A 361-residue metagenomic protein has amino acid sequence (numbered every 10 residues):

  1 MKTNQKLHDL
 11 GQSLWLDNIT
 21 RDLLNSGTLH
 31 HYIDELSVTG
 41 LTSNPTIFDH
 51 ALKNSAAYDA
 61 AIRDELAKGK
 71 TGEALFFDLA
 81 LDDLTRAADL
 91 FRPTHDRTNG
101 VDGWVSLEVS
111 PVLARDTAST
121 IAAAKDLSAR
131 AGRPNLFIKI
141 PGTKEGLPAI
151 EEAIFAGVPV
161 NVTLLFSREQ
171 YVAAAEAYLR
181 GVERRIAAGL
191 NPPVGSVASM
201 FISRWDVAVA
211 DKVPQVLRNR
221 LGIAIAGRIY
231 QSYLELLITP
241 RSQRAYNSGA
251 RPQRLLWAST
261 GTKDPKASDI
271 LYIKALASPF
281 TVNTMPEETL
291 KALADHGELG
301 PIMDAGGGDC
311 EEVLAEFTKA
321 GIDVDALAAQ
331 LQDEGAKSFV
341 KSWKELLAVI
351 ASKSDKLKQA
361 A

Functional and structural regions predicted by a protein language model:
M1-G27: N- or domain-start disorder-to-order transition segments that initiate the globular core
S13-W15, T39-T42, D102-S106, N135-K139 (+3 more regions): Structural preference for beta-strand elements that scaffold enzyme active sites
I19-R21, T46, S110-A114, P141-E145 (+3 more regions): Active-site beta-loop-alpha junctions enriched in small/polar residues
L23, D116-I121, I140-I154, S167-L179: Active-site-adjacent beta->alpha loops and helix N-cap segments on the catalytic face of soluble alpha/beta enzymes
N44, L107, I138, A153 (+2 more regions): Conserved, mostly hydrophobic/aromatic
I47-A149: Active-site beta->alpha loop and helix N-cap motifs at the rims of alpha/beta catalytic domains
I150, P159-E288: Catalytic alpha/beta core domains of metabolic enzymes, predominantly
A250-D355: Flexible, acidic glycine-rich loops studded with aromatic residues
